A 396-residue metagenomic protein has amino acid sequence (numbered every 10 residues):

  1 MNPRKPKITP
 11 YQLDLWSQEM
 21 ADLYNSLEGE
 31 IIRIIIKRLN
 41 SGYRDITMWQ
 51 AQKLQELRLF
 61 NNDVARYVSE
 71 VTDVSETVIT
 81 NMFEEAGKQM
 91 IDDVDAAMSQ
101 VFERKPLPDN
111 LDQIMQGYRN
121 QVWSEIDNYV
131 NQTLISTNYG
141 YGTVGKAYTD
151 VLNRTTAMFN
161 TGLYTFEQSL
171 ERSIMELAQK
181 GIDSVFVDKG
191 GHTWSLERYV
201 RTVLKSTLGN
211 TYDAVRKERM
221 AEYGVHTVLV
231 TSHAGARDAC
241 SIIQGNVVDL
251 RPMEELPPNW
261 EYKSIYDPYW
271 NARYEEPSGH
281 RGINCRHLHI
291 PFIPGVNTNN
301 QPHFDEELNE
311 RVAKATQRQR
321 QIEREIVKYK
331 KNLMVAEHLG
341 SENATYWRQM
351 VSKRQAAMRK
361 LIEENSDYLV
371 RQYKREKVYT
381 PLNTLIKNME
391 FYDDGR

Functional and structural regions predicted by a protein language model:
M1-S173, A178, G295-V296, N300-R396: N-terminal leader/targeting and assembly helices and adjacent pre-domain segments
V68-D73, G162-L163, D188-W194, N246 (+1 more regions): Short, exposed beta-strand "edge-strand" segments with a Pro/Gly-rich flavor and a Y/T-containing core
T156, N160, A178, I182 (+1 more regions): Hydrophobic/aromatic-lined pockets within catalytic cores
L163, G190, W194, R198 (+4 more regions): Hydrophobic alpha-helical scaffolding
E171, G181, Y269-A272: Generic hydrophobic-segment detector
I182, K189-G191, T227: Non-catalytic terminal regions with compositionally biased, polar/charged low complexity
W194-P294, T298, P302: Acidic, glycine-rich two-metal-ion catalytic cores of nucleic acid-processing enzymes
